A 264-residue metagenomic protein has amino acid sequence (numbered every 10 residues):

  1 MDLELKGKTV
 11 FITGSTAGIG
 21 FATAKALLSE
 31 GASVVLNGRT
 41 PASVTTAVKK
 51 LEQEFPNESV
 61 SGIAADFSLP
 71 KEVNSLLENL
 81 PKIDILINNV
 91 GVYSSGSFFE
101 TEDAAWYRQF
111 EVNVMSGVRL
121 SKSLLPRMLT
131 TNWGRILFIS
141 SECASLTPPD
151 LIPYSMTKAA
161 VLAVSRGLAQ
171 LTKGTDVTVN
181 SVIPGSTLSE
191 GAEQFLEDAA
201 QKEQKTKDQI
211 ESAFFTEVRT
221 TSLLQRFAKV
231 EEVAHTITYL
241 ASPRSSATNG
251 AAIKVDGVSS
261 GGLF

Functional and structural regions predicted by a protein language model:
T9, T16-G18: Conserved glycine-rich cofactor-binding loop
V73, S97-F98, A105-F110, V218: Substrate-binding pocket helix/loop in short-chain dehydrogenase/reductase
S121, T157, S165: Active-site helix of classical SDR
P126, Q170-L171, S246: Alpha-helical segment proximal to the catalytic Tyr-Lys
S141: Residue(s) in the substrate-gating loop at a strand-loop-helix junction that position the organic substrate next
L146, I237-T238, S245, N249-F264: Short C-terminal tail/terminal secondary-structure segment of NAD(P)H-dependent dehydrogenase/reductase domains
K173, T178, T248-G250: Short, small/polar-rich loop/turn modules that mediate ligand/substrate recognition or access, typified
